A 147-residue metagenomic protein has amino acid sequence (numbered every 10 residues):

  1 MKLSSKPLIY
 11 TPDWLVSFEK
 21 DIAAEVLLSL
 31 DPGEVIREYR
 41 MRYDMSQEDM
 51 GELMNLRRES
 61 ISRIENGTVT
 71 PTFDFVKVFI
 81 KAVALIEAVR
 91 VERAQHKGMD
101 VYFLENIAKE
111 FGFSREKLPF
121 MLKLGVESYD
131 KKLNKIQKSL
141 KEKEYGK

Functional and structural regions predicted by a protein language model:
M1-L30, V78-E127, E144-K147: N-terminal flexible/basic segments that precede or flank functional cores
E34, D44-M45, P71: Residue-level signal for the short linker/turn that defines the boundary of a DNA-recognition helix
R37-E38, E48: Residues within the helices of the helix-turn-helix
D44-S62: Short alpha-helical DNA-recognition segment
R57, T68, V83-I86: The DNA-recognition helices of helix-turn-helix-type DNA-binding domains
T68-K81: Short, basic-rich loop-to-helix N-cap that marks the start of a DNA-contacting helix
K132-K147: Short acidic DE-rich linear segments
